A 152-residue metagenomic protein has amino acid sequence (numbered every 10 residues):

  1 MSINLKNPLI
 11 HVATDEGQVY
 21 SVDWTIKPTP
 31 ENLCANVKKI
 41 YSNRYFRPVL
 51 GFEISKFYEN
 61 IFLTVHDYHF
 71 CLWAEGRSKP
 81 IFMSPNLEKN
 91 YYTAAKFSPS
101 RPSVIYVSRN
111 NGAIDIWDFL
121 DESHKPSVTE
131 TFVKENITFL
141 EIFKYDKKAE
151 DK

Functional and structural regions predicted by a protein language model:
M1-I3, N43-S55, K89-S98, K134-K147: Canonical WD40 repeat/beta-propeller blade segments in eukaryotic WD-repeat proteins
M1-P8, W24, T29: Alpha-helical repeat/alpha-solenoid scaffolds of the HEAT/ARM/MIF4G superfamily and closely related elongated all-alpha
L5-H11, Y20-S21, Y58-L63, C71-L72 (+4 more regions): Structural hallmark of WD40 beta-propellers
L9-A13, V19, D23-W24, S42 (+2 more regions): Solvent-exposed, well-ordered amphipathic alpha-helical segments that flank/support binding or catalytic loops
D15-I40, V65-L87, N110-V128: Per-blade loop-tip surfaces of WD-repeat and WD-like beta-propellers in eukaryotic adaptors/scaffolds
R47, F52-I54, N60-V65, W73-K79 (+2 more regions): Secondary-structure-rich domain cores
T93, P99-K148: Structured C-terminal portions of repeat-based eukaryotic scaffold domains
